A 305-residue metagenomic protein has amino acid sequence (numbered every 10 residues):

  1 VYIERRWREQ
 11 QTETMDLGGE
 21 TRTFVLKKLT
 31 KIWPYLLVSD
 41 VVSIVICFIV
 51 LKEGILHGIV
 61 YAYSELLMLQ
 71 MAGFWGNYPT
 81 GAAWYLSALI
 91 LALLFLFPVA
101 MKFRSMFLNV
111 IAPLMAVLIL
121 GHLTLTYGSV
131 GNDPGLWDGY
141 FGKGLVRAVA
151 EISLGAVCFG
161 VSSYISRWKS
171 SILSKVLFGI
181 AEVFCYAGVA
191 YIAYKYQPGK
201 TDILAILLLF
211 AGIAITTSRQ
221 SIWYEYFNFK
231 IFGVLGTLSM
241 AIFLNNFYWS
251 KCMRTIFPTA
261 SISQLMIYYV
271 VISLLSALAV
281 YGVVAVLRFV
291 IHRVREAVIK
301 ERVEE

Functional and structural regions predicted by a protein language model:
V1-K28, V38-G54, F159-S163, W249 (+2 more regions): Juxtamembrane transmembrane-helix termini
V1-R8, W84-A100, L120-K169, D202-Y224 (+1 more regions): Specific transmembrane alpha-helix
T14-G18, R22-T23, P98-N109, V161-K175 (+3 more regions): Membrane-interface helix-boundary motifs at transmembrane edges
G19-I90, L120-L145, A205-T217: Membrane-interface helix-loop-helix regions
T23-F24, K28-I32, Y61, Y85 (+9 more regions): Residue-level signature of transmembrane alpha-helical entry/exit and packing/kink sites in multi-pass membrane
V45, M68-A72, L114-G128, E182-K195 (+1 more regions): Aromatic-anchored segments of alpha-helical transmembrane domains
I152, A156, E182-I291: Alpha-helical transmembrane segments of multi-pass integral membrane proteins
R295-E305: Short, intrinsically disordered terminal tails adjacent to the first/last structured region
